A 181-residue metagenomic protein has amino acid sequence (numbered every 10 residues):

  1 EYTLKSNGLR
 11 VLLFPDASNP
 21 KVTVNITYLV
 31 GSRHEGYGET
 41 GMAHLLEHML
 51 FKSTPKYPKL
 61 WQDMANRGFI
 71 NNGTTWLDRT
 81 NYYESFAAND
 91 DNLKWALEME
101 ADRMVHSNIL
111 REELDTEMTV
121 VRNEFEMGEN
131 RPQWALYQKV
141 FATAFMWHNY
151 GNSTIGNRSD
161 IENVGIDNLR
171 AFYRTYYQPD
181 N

Functional and structural regions predicted by a protein language model:
E1-W61, Y83-A88, K94-E100, R170-N181: His/Glu-rich zincin catalytic helix
K59-N181: Charge-rich, well-structured scaffold segments of protease-associated domains
